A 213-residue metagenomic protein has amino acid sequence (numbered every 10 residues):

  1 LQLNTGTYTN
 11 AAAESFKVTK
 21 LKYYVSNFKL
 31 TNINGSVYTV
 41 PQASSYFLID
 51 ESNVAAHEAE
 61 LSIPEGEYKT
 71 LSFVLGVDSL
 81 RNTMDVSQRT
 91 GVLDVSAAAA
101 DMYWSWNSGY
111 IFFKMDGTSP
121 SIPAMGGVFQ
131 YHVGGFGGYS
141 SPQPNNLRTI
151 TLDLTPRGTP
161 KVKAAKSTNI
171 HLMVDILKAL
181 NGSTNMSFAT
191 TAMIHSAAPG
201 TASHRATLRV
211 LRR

Functional and structural regions predicted by a protein language model:
L1-R213: A short, solvent-exposed, low-complexity linear motif enriched for acidic/polar residues with Pro/Gly/Ser/Thr
